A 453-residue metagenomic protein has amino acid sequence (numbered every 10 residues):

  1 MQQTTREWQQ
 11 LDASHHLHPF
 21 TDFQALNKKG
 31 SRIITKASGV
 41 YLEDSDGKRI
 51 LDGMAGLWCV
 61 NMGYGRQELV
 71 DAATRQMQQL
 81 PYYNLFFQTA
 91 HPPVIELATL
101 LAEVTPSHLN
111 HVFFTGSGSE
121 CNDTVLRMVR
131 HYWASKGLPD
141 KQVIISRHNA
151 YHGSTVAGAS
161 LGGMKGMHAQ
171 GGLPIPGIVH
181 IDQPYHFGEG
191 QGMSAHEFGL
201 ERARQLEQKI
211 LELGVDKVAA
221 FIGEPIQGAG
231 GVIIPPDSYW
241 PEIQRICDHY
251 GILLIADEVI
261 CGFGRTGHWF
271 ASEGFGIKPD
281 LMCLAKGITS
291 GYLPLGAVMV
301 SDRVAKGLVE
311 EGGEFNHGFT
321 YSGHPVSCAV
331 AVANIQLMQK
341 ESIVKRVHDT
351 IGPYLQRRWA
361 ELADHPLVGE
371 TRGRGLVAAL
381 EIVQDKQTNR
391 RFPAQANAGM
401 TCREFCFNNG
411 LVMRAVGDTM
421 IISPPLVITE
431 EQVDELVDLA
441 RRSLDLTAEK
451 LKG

Functional and structural regions predicted by a protein language model:
M1-G453: Conserved N-terminal phosphate-binding loop of PLP-dependent enzymes in the Aspartate aminotransferase
